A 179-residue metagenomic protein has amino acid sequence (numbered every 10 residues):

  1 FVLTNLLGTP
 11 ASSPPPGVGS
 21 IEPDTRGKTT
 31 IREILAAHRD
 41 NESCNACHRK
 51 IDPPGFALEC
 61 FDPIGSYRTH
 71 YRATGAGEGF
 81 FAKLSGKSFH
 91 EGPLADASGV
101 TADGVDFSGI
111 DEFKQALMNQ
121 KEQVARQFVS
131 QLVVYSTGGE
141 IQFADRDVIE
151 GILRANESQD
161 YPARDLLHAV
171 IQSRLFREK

Functional and structural regions predicted by a protein language model:
F1-E112, L117-K121, A125, S136 (+3 more regions): Sequence context surrounding c-type heme c attachment/ligation sites in exported
F128: Extracellular/periplasmic catalytic domains that process cell-envelope and extracellular macromolecules
